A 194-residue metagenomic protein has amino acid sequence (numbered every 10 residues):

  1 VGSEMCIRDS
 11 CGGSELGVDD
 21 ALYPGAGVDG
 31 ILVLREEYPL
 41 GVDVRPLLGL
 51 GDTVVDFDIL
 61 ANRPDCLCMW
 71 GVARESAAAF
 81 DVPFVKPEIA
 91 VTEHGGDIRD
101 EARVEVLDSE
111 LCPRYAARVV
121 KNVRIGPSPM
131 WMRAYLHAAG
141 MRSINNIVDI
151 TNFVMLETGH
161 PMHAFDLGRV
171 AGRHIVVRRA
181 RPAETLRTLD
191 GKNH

Functional and structural regions predicted by a protein language model:
S3-E4, R8-G96: Phosphate-backbone binding interfaces of nucleic-acid-interacting proteins
G12, I89-D100, I150-T158, A171: A glycine-rich phosphate-binding loop feature that marks nucleotide/adenosyl-phosphate handling sites
E15-G17, Y23, L60-P64, R74 (+6 more regions): Short, glycine-/Ser/Thr-/acidic-enriched flexible segments
V28, L50-V54, D81, R114-A116 (+3 more regions): Short coil/turn connectors at secondary-structure junctions
E37-I59, R99-A138: Residues forming anionic-ligand binding surfaces in small-molecule and nucleic-acid pockets of primarily soluble enzymes
P46-L50, C68, A77, S109-P113 (+2 more regions): Solvent-exposed alpha-helices and their adjacent loops that cap or buttress functional pockets in soluble metabolic
A61-D81, G140-D166: Conserved phosphate/anionic-ligand binding catalytic regions in large, soluble enzymes, centered on
R133-A134, T151-H194: Conserved mixed alpha/beta core segments that line enzyme active sites in large multi-domain catalysts
